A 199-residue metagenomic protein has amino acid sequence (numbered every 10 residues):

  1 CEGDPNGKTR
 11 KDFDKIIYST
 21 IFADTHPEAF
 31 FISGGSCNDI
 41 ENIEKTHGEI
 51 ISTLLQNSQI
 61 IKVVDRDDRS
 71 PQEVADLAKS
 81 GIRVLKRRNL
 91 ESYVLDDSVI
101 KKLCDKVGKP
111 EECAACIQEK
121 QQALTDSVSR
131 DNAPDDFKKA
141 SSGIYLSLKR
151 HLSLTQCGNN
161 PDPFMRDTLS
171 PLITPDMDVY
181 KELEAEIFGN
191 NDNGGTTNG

Functional and structural regions predicted by a protein language model:
C1-K86: Conserved helicase/translocase motor-coupling segment
N57, D67-G199: C-terminal accessory helical subdomains adjacent to catalytic cores in phosphodiester- and nucleotide-handling enzymes
